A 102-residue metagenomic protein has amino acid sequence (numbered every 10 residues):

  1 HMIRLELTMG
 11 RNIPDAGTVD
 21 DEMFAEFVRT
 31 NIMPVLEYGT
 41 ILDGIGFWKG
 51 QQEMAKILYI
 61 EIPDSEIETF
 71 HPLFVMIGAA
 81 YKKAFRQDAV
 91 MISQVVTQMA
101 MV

Functional and structural regions predicted by a protein language model:
M2-V19: Terminal, regulation- and interaction-focused segments at domain boundaries
T8-M9, I13, G39, L58 (+2 more regions): Generic alpha-helix detector with strongest preference for long hydrophobic helices that associate with membranes
N12-D15, G46, Q98-M99: Short, catalytically relevant binding-site loops at active-site mouths
A16-D20, I67-F70: Short, flexible/disordered intra-domain loops and linkers
E22-F24, V75-M76: Short intrinsically disordered coil segments
M23-V35: Short amphipathic alpha-helical segments
P34-D64: Short, intrinsically disordered low-complexity segments
Q52-V102: Helix-rich interaction surfaces within compact, conserved domain-sized segments that mediate assembly or partner
